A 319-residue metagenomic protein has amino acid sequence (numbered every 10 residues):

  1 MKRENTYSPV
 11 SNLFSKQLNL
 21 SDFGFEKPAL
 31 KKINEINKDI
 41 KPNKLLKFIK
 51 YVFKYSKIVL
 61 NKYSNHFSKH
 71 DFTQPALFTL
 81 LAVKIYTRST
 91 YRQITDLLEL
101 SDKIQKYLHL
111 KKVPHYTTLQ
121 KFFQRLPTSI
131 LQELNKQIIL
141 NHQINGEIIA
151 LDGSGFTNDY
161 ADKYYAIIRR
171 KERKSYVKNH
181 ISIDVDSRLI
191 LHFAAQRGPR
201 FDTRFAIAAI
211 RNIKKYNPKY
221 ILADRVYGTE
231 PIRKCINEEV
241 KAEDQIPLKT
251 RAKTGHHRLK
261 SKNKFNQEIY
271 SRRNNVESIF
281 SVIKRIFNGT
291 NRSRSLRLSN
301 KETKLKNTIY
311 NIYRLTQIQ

Functional and structural regions predicted by a protein language model:
M1-Y63: Charged, often Cys/His-bearing segments associated with DNA-binding zinc-finger transcription factors
H66-P75, R170-E172, R294-T303: Structural motif
S68-L134: Short, positively charged, Gly/Tyr-enriched micro-motifs that form contact patches at catalytic or ligand/partner
K69, Y86, L119-E238, N307: Polybasic low-complexity intrinsically disordered regions
A76-T79, F205, N275, I279 (+2 more regions): Catalytic-loop motifs flanking and including active-site residues across diverse enzymes
T87-Q93, F287-N291, I312-Q319: Short helix-capping/linker segments at secondary-structure and domain boundaries
R225-S293: Helix-centered, glycine/charged polyanion-binding patches within enzymatic domains that contact phosphate-containing
R294-Q319: Charge-patterned, long linear interaction tracts outside catalytic cores
